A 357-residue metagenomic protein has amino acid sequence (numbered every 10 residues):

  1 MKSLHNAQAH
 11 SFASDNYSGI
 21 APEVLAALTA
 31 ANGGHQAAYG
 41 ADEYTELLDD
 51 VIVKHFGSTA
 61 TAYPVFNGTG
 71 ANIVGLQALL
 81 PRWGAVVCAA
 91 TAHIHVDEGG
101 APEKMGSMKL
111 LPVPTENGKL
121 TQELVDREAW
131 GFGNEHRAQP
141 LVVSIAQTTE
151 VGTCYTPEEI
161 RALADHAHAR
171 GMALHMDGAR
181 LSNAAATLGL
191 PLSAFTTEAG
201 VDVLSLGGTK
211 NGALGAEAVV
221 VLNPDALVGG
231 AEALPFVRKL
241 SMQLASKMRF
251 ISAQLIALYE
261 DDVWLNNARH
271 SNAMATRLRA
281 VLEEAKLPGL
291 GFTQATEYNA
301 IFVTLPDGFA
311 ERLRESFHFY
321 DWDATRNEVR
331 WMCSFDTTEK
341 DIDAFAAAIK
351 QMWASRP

Functional and structural regions predicted by a protein language model:
K2-Q294, Y298-S316, D321-T337, F345-P357: Conserved PLP-enzyme active-site core in the AAT-like
